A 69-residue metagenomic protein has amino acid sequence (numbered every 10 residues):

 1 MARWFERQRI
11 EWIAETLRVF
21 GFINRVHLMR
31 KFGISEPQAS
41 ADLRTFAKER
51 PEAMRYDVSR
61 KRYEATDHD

Functional and structural regions predicted by a protein language model:
M1-D69: Short, basic/aromatic recognition patches that contact phosphate-bearing ligands
